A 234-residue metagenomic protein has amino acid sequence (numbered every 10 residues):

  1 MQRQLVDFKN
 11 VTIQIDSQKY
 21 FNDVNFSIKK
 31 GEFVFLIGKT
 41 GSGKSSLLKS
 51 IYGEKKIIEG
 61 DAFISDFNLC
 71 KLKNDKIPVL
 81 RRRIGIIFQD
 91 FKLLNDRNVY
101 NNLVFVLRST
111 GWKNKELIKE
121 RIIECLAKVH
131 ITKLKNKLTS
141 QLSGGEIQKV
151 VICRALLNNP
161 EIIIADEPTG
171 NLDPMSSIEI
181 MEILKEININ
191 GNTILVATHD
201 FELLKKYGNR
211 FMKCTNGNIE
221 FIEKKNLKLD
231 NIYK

Functional and structural regions predicted by a protein language model:
Y52: Helix-to-loop junction immediately C-terminal to a conserved catalytic motif
G60-N68: Conserved ABC transporter NBD signature motif
F67-N68, V104, E116-L134: Conserved ABC ATPase "signature" region
L138-L142, E146: Conserved ABC ATPase signature
N159: Conserved catalytic motifs of ABC-family nucleotide-binding domains
I163-D166: Catalytic Walker B motif of ABC-type/P-loop ATPase nucleotide-binding domains
P174-S176: Helix N-cap at the start of a conserved alpha-helix in ABC-type nucleotide-binding domains
